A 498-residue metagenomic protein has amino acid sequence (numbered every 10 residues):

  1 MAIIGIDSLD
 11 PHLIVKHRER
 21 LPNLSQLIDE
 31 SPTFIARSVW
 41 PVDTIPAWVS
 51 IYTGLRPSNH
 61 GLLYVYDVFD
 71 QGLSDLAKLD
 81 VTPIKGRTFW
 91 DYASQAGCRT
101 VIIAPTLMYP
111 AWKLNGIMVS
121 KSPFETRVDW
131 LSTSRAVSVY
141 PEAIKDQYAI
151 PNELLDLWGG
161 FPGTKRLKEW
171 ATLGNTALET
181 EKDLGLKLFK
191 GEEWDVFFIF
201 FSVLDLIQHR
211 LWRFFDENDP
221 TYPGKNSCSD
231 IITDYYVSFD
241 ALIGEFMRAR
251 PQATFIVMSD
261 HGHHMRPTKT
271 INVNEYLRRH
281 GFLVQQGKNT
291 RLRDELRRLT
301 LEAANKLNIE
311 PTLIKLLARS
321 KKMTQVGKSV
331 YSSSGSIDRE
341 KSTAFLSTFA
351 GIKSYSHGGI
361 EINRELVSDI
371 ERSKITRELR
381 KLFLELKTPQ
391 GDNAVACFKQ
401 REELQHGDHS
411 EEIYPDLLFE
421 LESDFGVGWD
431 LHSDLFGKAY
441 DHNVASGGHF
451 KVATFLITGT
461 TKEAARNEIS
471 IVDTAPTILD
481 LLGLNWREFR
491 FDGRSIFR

Functional and structural regions predicted by a protein language model:
M1-I14, L27, I51, A93 (+6 more regions): Beta-strand elements within well-structured catalytic alpha/beta cores of enzymes that handle phosphate/sulfate esters
I6, Y66-A96, A111-G116, S122 (+3 more regions): Secreted, luminal/periplasmic, and some membrane-associated catalytic domains that remodel anionic oxygen-ester
S8-P11, P41-V42, R56-S58, T100 (+9 more regions): Short, solvent-exposed loop/turn segments at secondary-structure junctions
P11-E192, D205-H209, L296, E302-S333 (+1 more regions): Active-site-proximal alpha/beta segments of enzymes that process anionic O-linked groups
R18-P22, I117-V119, R213-N218, T268-R279 (+1 more regions): Short secondary-structure boundary/capping segments
T82-I84, V237, Q286-R298, A344-S347 (+5 more regions): A short beta-strand-to-alpha-helix junction
A171-F197, I207-I256, H263, S373-G391: A long, amphipathic alpha-helix that forms part of the scaffold/cap immediately adjacent to metal-dependent active
E420-A475: Low-complexity, glycine/alanine/valine/leucine- and proline-rich hydrophobic stretches
